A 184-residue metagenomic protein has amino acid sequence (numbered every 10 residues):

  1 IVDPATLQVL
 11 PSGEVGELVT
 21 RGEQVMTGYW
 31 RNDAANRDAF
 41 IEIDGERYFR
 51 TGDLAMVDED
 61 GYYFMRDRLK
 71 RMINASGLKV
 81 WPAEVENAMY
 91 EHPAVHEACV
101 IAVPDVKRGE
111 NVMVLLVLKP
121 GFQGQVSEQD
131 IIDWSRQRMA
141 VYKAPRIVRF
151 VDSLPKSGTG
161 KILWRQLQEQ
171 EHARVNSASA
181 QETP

Functional and structural regions predicted by a protein language model:
A5, V9, G22, T27-G28 (+6 more regions): AMP-binding/adenylate-forming catalytic core of the ANL superfamily
V15: Phosphate-recognition beta-domain surfaces
L18: Glycine-rich active-site loop/lid that clamps phosphate-bearing ligands
D38-F40, T183: Active-site-adjacent loop/helix segments that line or gate small-molecule/cofactor pockets in enzymes
V148-V151: General small-molecule cofactor/ligand-binding pocket signal
E169-P184: Acidic/polar alpha-helix N-cap and adjacent early helical turns within long charge-rich amphipathic helices/linkers
